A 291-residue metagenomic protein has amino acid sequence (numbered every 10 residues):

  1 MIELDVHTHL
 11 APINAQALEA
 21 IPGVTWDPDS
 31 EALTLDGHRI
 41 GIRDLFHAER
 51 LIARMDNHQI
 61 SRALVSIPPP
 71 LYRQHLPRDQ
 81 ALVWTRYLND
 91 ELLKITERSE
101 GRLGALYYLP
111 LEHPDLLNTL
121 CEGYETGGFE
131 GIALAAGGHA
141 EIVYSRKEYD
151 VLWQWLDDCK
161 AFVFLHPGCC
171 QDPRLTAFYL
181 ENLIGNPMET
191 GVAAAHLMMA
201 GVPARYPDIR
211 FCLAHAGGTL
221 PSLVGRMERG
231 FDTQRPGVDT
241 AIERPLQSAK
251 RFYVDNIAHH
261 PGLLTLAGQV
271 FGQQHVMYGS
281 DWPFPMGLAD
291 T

Functional and structural regions predicted by a protein language model:
M1-T291: Helix-coil boundary/capping segments in enzymes
